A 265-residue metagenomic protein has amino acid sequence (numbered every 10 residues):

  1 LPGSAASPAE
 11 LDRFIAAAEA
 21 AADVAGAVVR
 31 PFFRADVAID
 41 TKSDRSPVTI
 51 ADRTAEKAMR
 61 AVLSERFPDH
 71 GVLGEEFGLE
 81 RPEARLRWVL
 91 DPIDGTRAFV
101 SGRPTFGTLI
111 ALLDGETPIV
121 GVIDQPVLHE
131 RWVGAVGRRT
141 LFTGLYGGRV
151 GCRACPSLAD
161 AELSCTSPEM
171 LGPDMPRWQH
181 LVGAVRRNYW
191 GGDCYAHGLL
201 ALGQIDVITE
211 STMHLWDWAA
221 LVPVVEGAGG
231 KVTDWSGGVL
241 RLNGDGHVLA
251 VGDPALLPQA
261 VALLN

Functional and structural regions predicted by a protein language model:
L1-I93, A262: N-terminal subdomain of lithium-sensitive/metallo-dependent phosphomonoesterases centered on the IMPase/IPPase/PAP
A25, V29, D52, L63 (+7 more regions): Residue-level signal for inorganic ion chemistry
I39-D40, S64, L79-R81, I123-D124 (+3 more regions): Short secondary-structure boundary/capping segments
R53, K57, E76, P92-G95 (+5 more regions): Generic detector of well-ordered alpha-helical packing
A58, G107, A220-P223: Short amphipathic alpha-helical face segments that pack within enzyme cores and frequently flank/anchor catalytic
P82-G144: DPxDG-like acidic metal-binding loop motif
G151-N265: An extended, acidic
